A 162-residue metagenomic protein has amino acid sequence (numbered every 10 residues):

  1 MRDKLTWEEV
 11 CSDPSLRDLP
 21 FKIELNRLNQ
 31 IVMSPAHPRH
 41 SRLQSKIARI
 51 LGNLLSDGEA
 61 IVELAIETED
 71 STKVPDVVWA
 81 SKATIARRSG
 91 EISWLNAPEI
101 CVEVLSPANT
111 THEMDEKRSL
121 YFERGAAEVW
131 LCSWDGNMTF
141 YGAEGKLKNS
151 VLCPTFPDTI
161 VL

Functional and structural regions predicted by a protein language model:
M1-L162: Gly/Pro/Ser/Thr-rich low-complexity, intrinsically disordered segments predominantly at protein N-termini
